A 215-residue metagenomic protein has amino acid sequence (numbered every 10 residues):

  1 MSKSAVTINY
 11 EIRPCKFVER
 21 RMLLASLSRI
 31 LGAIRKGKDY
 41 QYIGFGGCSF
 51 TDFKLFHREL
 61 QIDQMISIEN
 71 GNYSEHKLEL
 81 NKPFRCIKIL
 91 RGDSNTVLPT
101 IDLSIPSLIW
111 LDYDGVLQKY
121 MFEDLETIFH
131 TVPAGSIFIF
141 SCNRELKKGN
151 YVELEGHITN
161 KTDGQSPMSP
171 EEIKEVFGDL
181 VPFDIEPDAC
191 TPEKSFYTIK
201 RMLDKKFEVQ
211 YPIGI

Functional and structural regions predicted by a protein language model:
S2-D102: SAM cofactor-binding core of SAM-dependent methyltransferases, primarily the Rossmann-like beta-alpha-beta module
S2-I12, P99, S104-P106, Y113-I215: Class I S-adenosyl-L-methionine
Q41, S107-L108: Structural motif
